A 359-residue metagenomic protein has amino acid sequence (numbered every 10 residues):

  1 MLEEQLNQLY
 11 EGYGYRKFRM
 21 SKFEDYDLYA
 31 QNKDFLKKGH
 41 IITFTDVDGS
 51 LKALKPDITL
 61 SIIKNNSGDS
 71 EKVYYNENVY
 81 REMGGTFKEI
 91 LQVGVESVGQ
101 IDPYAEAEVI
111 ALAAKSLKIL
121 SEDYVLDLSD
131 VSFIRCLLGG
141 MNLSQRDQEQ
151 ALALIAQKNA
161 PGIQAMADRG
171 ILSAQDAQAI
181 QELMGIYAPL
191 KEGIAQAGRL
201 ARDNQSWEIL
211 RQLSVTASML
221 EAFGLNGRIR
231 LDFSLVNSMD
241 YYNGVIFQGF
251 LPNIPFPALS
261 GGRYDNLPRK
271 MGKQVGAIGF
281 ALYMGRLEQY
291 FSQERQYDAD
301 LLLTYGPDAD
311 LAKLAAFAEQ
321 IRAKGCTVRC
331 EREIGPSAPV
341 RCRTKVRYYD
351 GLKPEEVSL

Functional and structural regions predicted by a protein language model:
M1-K55, L60, A107: TRNA-binding/sensing appendages of the translation machinery
L2-Y13, E24-D25, T59-S67, E71-S121 (+1 more regions): Positively charged, Gly/Ser-enriched RNA/tRNA-binding surfaces
F18-S21, D127-S129, Q148, R230 (+1 more regions): Residue-level detector of family-conserved "landmark" positions at structurally sensitive sites
R19-K38, S129-G139, L235-G244, P336-R341: Beta-rich nucleic-acid/ligand-interaction surfaces
H40-D46, L143-A165, L172, L251: Acidic, His- and aromatic-enriched active-site or binding-groove loops in soluble protein domains that engage sugars
T43-L54, A153-L154, S260, D350-L359: Short, basic, helix/turn surface patches
L54, S129, L282: A conserved hydrophobic position in a structured secondary element of the catalytic/binding core that shapes
L120-D123, D127-G139, Q145-L152, P161-G162 (+1 more regions): Extended alpha-helical scaffolds
